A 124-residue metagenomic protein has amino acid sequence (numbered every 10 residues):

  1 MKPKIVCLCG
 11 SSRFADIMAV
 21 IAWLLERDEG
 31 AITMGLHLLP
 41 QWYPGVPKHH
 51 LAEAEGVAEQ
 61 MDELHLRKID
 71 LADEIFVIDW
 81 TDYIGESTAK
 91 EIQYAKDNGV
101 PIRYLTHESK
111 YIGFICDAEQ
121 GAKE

Functional and structural regions predicted by a protein language model:
M1-E124: Conserved catalytic or regulatory cores that recognize and/or transform ribose-phosphate-containing ligands
